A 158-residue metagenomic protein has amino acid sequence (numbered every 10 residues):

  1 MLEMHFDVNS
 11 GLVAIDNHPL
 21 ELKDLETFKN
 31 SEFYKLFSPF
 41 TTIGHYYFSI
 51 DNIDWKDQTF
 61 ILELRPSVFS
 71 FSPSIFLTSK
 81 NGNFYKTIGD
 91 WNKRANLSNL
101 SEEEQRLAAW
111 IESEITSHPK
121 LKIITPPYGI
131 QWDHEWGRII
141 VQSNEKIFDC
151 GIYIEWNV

Functional and structural regions predicted by a protein language model:
M1-P126, I130-V158: Short helix/turn-capping signatures at newly exposed starts of structured segments
